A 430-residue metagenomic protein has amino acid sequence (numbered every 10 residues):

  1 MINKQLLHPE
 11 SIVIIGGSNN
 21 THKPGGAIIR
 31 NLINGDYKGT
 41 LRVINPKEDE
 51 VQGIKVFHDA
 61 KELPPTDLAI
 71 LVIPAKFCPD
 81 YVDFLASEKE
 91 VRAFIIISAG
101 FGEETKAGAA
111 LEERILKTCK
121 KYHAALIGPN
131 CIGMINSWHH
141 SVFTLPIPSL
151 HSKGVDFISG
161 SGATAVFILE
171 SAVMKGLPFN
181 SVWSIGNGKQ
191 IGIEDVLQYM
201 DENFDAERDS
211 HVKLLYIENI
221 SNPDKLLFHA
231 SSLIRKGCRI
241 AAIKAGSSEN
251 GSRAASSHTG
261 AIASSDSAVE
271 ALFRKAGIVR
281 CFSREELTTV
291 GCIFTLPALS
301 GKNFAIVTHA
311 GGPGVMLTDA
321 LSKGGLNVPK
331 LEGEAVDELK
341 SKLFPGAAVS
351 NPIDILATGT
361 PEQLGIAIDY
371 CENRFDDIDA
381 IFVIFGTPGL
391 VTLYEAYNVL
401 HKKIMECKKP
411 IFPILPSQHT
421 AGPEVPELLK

Functional and structural regions predicted by a protein language model:
E10-I28, D156-G162, A310-G314: Glycine-rich adenosine-cofactor-binding loop
S18-K23, R30-Q52, W183-I185: NAD(P)-binding Rossmann-fold cofactor-contacting core
R42-I44, F94-I96, K120, A125-N130 (+9 more regions): General beta-strand structural signal in soluble alpha/beta enzymes
A60-E62, K76-E103, A396-K402: Rossmann-fold NAD(P) dinucleotide-binding segment
A86, F228-S256: Terminal amphipathic helices with adjacent charged low-complexity linkers/tails
A99-H123: Rossmann-fold NAD(P)-binding glycine/threonine-rich loop
I147-A206, S300-I378, V383-G386: Short glycine-cluster motifs
T358-K430: C-terminal non-catalytic interaction/assembly regions of soluble proteins
